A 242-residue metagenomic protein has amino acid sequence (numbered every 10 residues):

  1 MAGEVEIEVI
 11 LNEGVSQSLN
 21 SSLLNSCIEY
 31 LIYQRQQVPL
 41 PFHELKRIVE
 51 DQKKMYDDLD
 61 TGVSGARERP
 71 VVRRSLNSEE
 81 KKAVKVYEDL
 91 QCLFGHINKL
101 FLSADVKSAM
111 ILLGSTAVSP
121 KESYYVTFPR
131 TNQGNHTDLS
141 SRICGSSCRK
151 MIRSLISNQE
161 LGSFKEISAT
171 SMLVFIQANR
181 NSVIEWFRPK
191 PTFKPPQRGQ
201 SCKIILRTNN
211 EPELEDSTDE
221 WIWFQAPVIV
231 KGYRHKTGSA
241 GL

Functional and structural regions predicted by a protein language model:
M1-L242: Phospho-regulated, Ser/Thr/Pro-rich intrinsically disordered or coiled-coil terminal scaffolds of eukaryotic
